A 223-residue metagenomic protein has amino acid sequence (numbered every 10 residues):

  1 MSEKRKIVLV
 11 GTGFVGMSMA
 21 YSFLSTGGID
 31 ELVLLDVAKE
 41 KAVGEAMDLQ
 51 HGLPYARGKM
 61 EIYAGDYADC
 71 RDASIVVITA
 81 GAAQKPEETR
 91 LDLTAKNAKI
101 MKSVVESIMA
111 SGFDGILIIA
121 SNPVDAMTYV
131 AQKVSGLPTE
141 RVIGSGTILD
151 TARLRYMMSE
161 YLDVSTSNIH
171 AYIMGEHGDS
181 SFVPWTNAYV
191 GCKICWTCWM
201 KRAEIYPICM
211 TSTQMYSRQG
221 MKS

Functional and structural regions predicted by a protein language model:
T12-G13: Glycine-rich Rossmann-fold phosphate-binding loop(s) that bind the pyrophosphate of adenine dinucleotide cofactors
G16-M17: N-terminal Rossmann-fold NAD(P) dinucleotide-binding loop
F23: Aromatic pocket-lining residues of Rossmann-like dinucleotide-binding sites
E31, L35-D72, E88: Conserved N-terminal Rossmann-fold NAD(P) cofactor-binding segment
S74-V77: N-terminal Rossmann-like NAD(P) cofactor-binding module of classical short-chain dehydrogenase/reductase
A80-A82: Conserved NAD(P)H cofactor-binding loop of Rossmann-fold oxidoreductase domains
T89-R155: Rossmann-like NAD(P)(H) cofactor-binding subdomain of soluble oxidoreductases
S135-R141, D150-S223: C-terminal substrate-binding/catalytic lobe of Rossmann-fold NAD(P)-dependent dehydrogenases
